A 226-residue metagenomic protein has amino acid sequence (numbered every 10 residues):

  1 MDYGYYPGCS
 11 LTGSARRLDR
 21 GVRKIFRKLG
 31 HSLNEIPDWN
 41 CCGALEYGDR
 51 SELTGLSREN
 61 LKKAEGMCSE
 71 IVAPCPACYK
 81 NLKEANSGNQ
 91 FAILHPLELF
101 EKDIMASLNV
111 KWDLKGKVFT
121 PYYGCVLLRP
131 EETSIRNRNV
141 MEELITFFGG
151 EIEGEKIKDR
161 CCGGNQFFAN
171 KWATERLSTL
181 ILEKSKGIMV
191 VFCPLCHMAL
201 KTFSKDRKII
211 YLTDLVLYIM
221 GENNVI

Functional and structural regions predicted by a protein language model:
M1-I226: Iron-sulfur cluster-binding electron-transfer modules in prokaryotic oxidoreductases
